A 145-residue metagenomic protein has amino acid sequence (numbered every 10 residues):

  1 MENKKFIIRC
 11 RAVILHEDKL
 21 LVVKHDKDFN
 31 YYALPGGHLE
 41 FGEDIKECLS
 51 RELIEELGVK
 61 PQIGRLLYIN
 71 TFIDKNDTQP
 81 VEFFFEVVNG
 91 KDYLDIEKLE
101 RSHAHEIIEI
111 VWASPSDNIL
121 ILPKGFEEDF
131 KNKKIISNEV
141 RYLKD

Functional and structural regions predicted by a protein language model:
M1-L20, I69: Conserved N-terminal beta-strand and adjoining loop/helix that marks the start of the Nudix/MutT-like hydrolase domain
I8-C10, D18, Q79-F83, I108: Change "...and in nucleic-acid phosphodiester-cleaving endonucleases..." to "...and in nucleic-acid processing enzymes
I14, E86-V88, V111-S114: Short, well-ordered beta-strand micro-motif
H16-E55: Conserved Nudix-box catalytic region and its N-terminal flanking loop in Nudix hydrolases and closely related
K60-Y68: A short coil-to-beta-strand element that immediately follows conserved catalytic motifs
I73-I96, D129: Active-site-adjacent beta-strand/loop module that shapes the phosphate/pyrophosphate-binding cleft
K98-N132: NUDIX/MutT-family hydrolases
K131-D145: Acidic/histidine-enriched, glycine/proline-rich intrinsically disordered or flexible terminal extensions
